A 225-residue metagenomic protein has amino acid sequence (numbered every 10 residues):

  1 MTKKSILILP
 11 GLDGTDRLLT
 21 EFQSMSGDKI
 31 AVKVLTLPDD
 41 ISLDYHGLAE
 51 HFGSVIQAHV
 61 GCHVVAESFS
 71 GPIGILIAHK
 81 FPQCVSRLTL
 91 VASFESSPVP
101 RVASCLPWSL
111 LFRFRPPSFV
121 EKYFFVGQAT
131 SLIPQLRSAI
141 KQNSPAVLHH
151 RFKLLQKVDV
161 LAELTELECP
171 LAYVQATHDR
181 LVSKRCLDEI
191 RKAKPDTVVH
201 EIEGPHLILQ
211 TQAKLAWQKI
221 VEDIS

Functional and structural regions predicted by a protein language model:
M1-S42: Conserved HGGG/HGGXW glycine-rich cap/lid loop of the alpha/beta-hydrolase fold
E21-F22, C169, S183-K192: Short alpha-helix in the alpha/beta-hydrolase fold that links the catalytic acid
D44, G204-W217: Catalytic histidine-centered segment of alpha/beta-hydrolase-like enzymes
A66-S70, G74: Gly/Ala-rich beta-loop-alpha elbow adjacent to hydrolase catalytic centers
H79-K80, C84-F114: Flexible "cap/lid" loop of the alpha/beta hydrolase fold
P116-T165: Conserved alpha/beta-hydrolase catalytic His-Asp/Glu region
L167, Y173-Q175: Short beta-strand/loop motif that positions the catalytic acidic residue of the alpha/beta-hydrolase fold
H178-V182, H206-L207: Acidic catalytic loop of the alpha/beta-hydrolase fold
